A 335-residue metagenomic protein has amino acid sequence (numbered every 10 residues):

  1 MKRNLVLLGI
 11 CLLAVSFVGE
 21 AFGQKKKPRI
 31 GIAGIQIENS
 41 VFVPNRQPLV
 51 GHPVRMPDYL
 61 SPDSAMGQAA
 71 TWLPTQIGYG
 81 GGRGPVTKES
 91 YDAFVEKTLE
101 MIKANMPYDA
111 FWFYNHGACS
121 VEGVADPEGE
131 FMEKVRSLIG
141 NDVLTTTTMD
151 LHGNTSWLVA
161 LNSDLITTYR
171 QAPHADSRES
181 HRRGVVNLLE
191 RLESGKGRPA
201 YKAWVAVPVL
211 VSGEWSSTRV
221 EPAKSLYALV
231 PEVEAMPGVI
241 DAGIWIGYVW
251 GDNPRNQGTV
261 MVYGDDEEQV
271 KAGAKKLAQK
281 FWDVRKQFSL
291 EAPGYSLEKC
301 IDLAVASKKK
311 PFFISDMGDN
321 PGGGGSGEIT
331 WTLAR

Functional and structural regions predicted by a protein language model:
M1-L8: Bacterial N-terminal signal peptides that target proteins for export
L8-S16: Bacterial N-terminal signal peptides
A21-G23: Boundary at the C-terminal end of the N-terminal hydrophobic targeting segment
K25-M101, Q257: N-terminal glycine-rich anion-binding loop in soluble enzyme alpha/beta folds
P28-I30, G213-R335: Hard-cation-handling environments
G31, K88-S90, V95, N105-S194 (+3 more regions): Active-site histidine-anchored catalytic micro-motif
P74-R83, Y114-H116, L277-K286: Gly-rich Lys/Arg/Thr-decorated short loops/hinges at beta-loop-alpha junctions or inter-strand turns that position
L192-A223: Internal, active-site/partner-interface "lid" segment
